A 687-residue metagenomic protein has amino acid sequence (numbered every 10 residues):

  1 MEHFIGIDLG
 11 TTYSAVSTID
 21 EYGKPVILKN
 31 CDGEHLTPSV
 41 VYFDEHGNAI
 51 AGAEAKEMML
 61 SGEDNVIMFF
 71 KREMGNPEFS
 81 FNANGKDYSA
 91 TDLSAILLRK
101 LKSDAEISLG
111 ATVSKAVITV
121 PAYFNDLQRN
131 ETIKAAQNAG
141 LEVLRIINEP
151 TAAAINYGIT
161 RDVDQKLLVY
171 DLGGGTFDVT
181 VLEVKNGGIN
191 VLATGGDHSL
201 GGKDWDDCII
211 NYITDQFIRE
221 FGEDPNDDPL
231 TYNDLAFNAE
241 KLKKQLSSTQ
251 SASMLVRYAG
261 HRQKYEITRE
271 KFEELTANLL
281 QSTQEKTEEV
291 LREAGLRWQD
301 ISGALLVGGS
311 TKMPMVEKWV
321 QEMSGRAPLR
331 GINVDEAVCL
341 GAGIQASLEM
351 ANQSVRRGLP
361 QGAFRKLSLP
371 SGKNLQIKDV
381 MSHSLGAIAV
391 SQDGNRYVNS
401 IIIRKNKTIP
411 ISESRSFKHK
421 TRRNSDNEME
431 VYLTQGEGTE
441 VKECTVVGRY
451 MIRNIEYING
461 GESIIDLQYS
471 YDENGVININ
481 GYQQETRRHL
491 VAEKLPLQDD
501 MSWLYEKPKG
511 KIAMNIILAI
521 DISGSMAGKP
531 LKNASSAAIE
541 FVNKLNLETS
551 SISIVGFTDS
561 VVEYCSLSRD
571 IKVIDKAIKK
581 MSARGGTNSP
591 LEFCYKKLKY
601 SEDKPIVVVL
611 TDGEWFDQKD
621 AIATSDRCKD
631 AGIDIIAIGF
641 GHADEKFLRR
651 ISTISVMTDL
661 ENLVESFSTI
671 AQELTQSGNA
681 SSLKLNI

Functional and structural regions predicted by a protein language model:
M1-D87, S103-I552, V561-S589, K596-K604 (+1 more regions): Oxyanion-binding/catalytic loops of NTP- or PPi-dependent enzymes
